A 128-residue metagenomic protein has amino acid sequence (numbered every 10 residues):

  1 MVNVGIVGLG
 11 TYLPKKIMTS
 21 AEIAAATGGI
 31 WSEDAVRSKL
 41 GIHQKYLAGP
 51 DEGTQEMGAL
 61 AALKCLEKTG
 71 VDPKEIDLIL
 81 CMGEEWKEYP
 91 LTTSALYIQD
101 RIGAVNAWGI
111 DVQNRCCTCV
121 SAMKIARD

Functional and structural regions predicted by a protein language model:
M1-L80, R101-I102: Conserved "HGTGT" condensation-loop signature of ketosynthase/thiolase-family condensing enzymes that catalyze
S32-Q55, E85-D128: Conserved catalytic cysteine-centered active-site region of acyl-thioester-dependent Claisen-condensing enzymes
